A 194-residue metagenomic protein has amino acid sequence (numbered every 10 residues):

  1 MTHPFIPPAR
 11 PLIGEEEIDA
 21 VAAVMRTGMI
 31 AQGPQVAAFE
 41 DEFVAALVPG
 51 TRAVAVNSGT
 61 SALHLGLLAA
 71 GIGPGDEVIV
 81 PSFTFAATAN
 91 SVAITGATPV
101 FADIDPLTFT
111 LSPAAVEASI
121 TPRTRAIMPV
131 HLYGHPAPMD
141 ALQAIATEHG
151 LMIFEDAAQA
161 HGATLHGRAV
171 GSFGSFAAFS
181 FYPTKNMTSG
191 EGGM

Functional and structural regions predicted by a protein language model:
M1-M29, P34: N-terminal "arm"/small-domain region of PLP-dependent enzymes with the aminotransferase-like
A22, R26, E40-V44, H64 (+4 more regions): Solvent-exposed, non-membrane alpha-helical residues enriched in polar/charged side chains
M29-E77, S91-T95, V100-D103, R168: Phosphate-binding glycine-rich loop
S58, I104, L132, P183-T184: Short, conserved catalytic or interaction motifs in soluble domains
L68-A157, T164: PLP-dependent aminotransferase-like
E155-S189: Conserved active-site segment immediately N-terminal to the catalytic lysine that forms the internal aldimine
G190-M194: Glycine-rich phosphate-binding loop of ATP-grasp-fold ATP-dependent ligases
